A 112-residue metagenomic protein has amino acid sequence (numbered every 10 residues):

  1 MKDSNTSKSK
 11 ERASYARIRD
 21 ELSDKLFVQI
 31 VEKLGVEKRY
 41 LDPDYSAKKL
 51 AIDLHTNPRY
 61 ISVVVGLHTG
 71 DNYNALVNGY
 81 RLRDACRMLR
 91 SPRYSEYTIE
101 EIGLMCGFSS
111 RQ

Functional and structural regions predicted by a protein language model:
K2-E101, M105: Membrane-proximal linker segments that couple transmembrane helices to downstream signaling/catalytic modules
P58, S110-Q112: The DNA-contacting recognition helix of HTH DNA-binding domains and analogous helical DNA-recognition elements
